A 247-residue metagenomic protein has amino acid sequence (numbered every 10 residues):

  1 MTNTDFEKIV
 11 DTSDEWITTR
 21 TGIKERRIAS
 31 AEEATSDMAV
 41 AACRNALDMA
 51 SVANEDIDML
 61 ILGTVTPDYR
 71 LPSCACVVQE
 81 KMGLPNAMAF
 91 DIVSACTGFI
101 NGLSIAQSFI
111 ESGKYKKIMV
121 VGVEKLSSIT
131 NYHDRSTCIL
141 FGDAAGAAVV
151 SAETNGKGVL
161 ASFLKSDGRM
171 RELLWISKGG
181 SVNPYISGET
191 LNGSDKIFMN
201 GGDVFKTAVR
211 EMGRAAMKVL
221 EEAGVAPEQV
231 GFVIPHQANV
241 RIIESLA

Functional and structural regions predicted by a protein language model:
M1-E32, D134-K206, R210, R214: Condensing-enzyme catalytic core mediating Claisen C-C bond formation in acyl metabolism
E15, A53-M59, N86-M88, K116-I118 (+1 more regions): Short acidic capping loops at alpha-helix termini that bridge into adjacent secondary structure
W16-R20, K24-D37, V65-I118, A247: Conserved catalytic cysteine-centered active-site region of acyl-thioester-dependent Claisen-condensing enzymes
I17, A46, I57-L60, V78 (+5 more regions): Buried hydrophobic positions in well-ordered alpha/beta secondary-structure cores of metabolic enzymes
A42-D58, R214-G231: Phosphate/pyrophosphate-binding loops at sites that engage ATP/ADP/AMP, CoA/4′-phosphopantetheine, polyphosphate
G63, V93, I118-E124, V150-S151 (+1 more regions): Short beta-strand segments
G63-Y69, V230-L246: Glycine-rich phosphate-binding loops at beta-strand->alpha-helix junctions
E111-A145: Flexible, glycine-rich active-site loops centered on histidine and acidic residues that chelate a metal or position
